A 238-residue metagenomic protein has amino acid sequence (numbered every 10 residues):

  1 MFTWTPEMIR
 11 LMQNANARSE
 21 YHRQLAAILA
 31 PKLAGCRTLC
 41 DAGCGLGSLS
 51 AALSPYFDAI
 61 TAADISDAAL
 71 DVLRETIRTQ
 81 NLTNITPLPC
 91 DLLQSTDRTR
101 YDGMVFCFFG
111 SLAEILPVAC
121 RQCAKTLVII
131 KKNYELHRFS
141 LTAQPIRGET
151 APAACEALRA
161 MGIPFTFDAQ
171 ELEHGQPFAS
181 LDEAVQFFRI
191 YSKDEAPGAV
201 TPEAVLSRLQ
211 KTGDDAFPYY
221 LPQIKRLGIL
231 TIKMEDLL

Functional and structural regions predicted by a protein language model:
R18-R37: Conserved alpha-helix/loop element of class I SAM-dependent methyltransferases that forms part of the SAM/SAH-binding
L46-F57: Conserved SAM-binding loop of SAM-dependent methyltransferases across substrates and taxa, primarily the Class I
A59-D64: Conserved SAM-binding motif I beta-strand of class I
S66-A68: Conserved SAM/SAH-binding beta-strand->alpha-helix loop
N81-L92: Conserved SAM-binding strand-loop segment of SAM-dependent methyltransferases
G110-Q122: A short, conserved alpha-helix within the catalytic core of class I
A124-H137: Conserved beta-strand signature within the Rossmann-like core of class I S-adenosyl-L-methionine
A169-L238: Conserved Class I S-adenosyl-L-methionine
